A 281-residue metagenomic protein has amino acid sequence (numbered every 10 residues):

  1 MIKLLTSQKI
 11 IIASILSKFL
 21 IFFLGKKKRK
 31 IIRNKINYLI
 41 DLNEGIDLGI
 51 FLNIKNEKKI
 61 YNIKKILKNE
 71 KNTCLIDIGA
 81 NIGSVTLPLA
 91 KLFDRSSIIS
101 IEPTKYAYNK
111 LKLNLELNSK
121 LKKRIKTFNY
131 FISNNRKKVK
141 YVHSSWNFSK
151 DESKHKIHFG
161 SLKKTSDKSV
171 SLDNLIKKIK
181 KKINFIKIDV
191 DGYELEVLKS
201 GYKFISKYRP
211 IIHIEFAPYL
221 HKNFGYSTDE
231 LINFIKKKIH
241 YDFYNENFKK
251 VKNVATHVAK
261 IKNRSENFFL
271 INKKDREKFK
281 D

Functional and structural regions predicted by a protein language model:
M1-R124, I179, F243-N253, H257-D281: S-adenosyl-L-methionine
F22-K27, K137, K237-K238: A short, compositionally biased
I46, A107, N134-R136, P218-L220: Feature marks short, surface-exposed loop/turn motifs that line or immediately flank catalytic pockets and channel
L52-I76, K138, S153-Y208, L220-Y226: Short internal loop-to-helix segment that lines adenine-nucleotide cofactor pockets
A80, Y130-N134, V190, F216: Hydrophobic pocket-lining residues within nucleotide cofactor-binding pockets
A90-S100, N174-D281: Conserved acidic-Pro-Pro-aromatic motif
P103-T104, W146-E152, Y219-L220: Conserved short loop/turn motifs at secondary-structure junctions
K112-V170: S-adenosyl-L-methionine
